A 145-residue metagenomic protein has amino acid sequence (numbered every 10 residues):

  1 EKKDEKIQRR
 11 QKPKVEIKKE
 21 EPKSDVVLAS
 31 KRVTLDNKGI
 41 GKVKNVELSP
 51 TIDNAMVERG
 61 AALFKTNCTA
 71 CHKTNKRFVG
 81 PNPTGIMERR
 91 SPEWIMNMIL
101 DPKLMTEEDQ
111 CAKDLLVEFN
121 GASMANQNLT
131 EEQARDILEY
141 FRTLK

Functional and structural regions predicted by a protein language model:
K2-K18: Short, low-complexity, disordered segments immediately C-terminal to signal peptides in bacterial exported proteins
K14-L63: Electrostatic cytochrome c docking/interface patches
K44, K73, D114-L115: Sequence context of c-type cytochrome heme-c attachment sites
V57, K73-D101: Gly/Gly-Pro-rich "capping" loops immediately C-terminal to redox-active cysteine motifs in periplasmic/lumenal
G60, F64-N75, I95, M124 (+1 more regions): The canonical Cys-X-X-Cys-His
V79-I86, L104-Q133: Axial heme c-ligation environment in periplasmic c-type cytochrome domains
T143-K145: Inter-heme linker and motif-flanking segments adjacent to c-type heme-binding CXXCH motifs in c-type cytochromes
